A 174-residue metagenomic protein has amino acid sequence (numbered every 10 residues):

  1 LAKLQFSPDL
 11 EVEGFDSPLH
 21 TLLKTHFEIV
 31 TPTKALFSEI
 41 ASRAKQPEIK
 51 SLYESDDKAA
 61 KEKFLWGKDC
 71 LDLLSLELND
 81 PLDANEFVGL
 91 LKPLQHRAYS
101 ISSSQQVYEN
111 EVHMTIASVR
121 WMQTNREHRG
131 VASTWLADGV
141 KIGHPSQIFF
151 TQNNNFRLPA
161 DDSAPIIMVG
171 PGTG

Functional and structural regions predicted by a protein language model:
L1-T173: FNR-like FAD-binding dehydrogenase module
